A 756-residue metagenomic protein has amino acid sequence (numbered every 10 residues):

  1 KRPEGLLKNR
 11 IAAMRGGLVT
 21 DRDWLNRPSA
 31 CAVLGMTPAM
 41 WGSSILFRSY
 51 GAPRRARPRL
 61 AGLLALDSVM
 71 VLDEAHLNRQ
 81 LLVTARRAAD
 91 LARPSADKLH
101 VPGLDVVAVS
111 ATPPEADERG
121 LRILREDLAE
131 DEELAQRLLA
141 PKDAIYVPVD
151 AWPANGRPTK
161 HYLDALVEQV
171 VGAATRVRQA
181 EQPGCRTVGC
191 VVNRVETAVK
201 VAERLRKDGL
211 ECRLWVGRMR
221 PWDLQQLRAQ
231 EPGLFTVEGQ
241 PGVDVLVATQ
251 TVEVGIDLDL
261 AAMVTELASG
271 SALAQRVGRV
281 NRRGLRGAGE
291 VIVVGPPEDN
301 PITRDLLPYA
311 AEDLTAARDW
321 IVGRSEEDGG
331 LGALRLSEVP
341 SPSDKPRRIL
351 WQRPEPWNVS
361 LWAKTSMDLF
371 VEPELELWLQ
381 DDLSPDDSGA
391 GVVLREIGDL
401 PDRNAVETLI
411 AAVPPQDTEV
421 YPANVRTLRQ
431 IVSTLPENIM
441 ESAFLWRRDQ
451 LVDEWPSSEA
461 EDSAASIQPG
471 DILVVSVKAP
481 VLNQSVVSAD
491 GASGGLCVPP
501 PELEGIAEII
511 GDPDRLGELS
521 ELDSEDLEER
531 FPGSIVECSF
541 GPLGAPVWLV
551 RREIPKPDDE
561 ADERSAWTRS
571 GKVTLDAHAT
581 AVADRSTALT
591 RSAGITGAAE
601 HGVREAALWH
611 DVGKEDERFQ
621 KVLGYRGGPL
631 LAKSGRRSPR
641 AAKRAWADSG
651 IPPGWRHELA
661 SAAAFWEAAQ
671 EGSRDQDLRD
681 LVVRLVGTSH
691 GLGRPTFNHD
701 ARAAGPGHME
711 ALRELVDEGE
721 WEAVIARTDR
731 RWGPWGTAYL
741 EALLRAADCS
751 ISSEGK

Functional and structural regions predicted by a protein language model:
R2-R54: Inter-Walker segment of RecA-like/P-loop motor cores
I11-R22, P38-M40, V192-E196, C212-E231 (+1 more regions): Conserved helicase motor
P28-R48, T236-E253, T265: Conserved two-lobed SF2 helicase motor
A39-K98: SF2 helicase catalytic motif II
L99-D105, V109-E181: Interdomain hinge/linker at the junction between the two RecA-like core domains of SF2 helicases
T175, Q179, P183-C185, K200 (+8 more regions): C-terminal helicase lobe and adjacent C-terminal extensions/tails of nucleic-acid helicase motors
V247, V252-L267, G289-V293: A short beta-strand element within the Helicase C-terminal
P308-Y309, T315-A316, G594-K756: Divalent metal-dependent catalytic cores for phosphoryl transfer on phosphate-bearing substrates
